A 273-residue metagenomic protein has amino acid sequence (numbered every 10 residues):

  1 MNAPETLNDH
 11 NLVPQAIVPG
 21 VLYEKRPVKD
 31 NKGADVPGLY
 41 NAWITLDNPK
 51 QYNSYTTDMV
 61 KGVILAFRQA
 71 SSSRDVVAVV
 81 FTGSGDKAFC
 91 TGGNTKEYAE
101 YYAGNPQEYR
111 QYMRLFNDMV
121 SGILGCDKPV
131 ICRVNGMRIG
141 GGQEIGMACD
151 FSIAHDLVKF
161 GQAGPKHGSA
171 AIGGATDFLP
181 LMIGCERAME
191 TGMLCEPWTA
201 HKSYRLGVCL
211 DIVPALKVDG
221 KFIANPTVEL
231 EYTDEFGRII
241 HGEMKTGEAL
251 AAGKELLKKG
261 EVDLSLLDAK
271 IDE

Functional and structural regions predicted by a protein language model:
M1-T82, Q107: Conserved CoA-thioester-binding segment of acyl-CoA-metabolizing enzymes
N11-L12, G83-D118, R138, H167-G168: Glycine- (often His-adjacent) and acidic-residue-rich active-site loop that binds/positions the CoA thioester
L39-D47, K61-A103, G122-R133, F151 (+1 more regions): A structural preference for short, pocket-lining loop segments at secondary-structure junctions
P49-N53, A88, S169: Short strand->helix junction
S54-T57, T91, E100, M193 (+2 more regions): Phosphate-coordinating loops and pocket residues in cytosolic domains that bind phosphorylated ligands
D58, G62, L115, G122 (+1 more regions): Charged catalytic carboxylate motif
V63-A66, M113-F116, P197: Short, well-ordered amphipathic alpha-helical segments that serve as non-catalytic structural scaffolds within diverse
G122-D272: Crotonase-fold acyl-CoA enzyme core
